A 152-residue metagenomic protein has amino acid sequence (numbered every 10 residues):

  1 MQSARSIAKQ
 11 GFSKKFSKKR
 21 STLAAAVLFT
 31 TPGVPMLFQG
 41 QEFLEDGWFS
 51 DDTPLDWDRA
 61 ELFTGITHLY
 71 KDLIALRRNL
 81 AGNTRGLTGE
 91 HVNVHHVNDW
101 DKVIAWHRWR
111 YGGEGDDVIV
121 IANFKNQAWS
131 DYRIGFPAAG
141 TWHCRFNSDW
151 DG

Functional and structural regions predicted by a protein language model:
M1-R5: Aromatic-lined glycan-binding groove of carbohydrate-active enzymes
S6, K14-T22, V27-L37, Q41-G152: Carbohydrate-interacting/catalytic domains
Q10: Sequence-specific dsDNA recognition surfaces
